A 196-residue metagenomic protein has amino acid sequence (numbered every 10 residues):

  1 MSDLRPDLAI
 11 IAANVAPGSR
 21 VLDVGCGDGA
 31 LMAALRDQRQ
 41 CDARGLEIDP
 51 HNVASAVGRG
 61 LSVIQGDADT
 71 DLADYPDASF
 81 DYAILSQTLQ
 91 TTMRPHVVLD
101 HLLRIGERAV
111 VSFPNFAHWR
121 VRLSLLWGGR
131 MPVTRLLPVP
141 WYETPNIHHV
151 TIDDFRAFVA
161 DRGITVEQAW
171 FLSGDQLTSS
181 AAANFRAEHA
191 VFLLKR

Functional and structural regions predicted by a protein language model:
S2-G18: Conserved alpha-helix/loop element of class I SAM-dependent methyltransferases that forms part of the SAM/SAH-binding
G25-G27: Class I SAM-dependent methyltransferase "Motif I" SAM/SAH-binding loop
G29, A33: Glycine-rich SAM-binding Motif I of class I
A34-D71: Class I SAM-dependent methyltransferase SAM/SAH-binding core
D71-D77: Short conserved loop adjoining the S-adenosyl-L-methionine
Y82-R94: A short SAM/SAH-binding and catalytic strip from SAM-dependent methyltransferases
V97-H101, R108-R196: S-adenosyl-L-methionine-dependent methyltransferase catalytic module, highlighting the catalytic core
